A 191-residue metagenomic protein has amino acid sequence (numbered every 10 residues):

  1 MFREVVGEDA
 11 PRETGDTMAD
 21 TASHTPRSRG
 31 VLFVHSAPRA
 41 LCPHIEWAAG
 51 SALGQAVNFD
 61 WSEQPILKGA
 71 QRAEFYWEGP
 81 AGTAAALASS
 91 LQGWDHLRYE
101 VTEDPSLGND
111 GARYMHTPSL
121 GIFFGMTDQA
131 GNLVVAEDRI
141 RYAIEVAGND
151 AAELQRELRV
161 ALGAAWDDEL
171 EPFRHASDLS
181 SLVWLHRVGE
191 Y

Functional and structural regions predicted by a protein language model:
F2-G7, E13-R29, S36-Q71, E78-Y191: Long, contiguous binding/interaction regions
